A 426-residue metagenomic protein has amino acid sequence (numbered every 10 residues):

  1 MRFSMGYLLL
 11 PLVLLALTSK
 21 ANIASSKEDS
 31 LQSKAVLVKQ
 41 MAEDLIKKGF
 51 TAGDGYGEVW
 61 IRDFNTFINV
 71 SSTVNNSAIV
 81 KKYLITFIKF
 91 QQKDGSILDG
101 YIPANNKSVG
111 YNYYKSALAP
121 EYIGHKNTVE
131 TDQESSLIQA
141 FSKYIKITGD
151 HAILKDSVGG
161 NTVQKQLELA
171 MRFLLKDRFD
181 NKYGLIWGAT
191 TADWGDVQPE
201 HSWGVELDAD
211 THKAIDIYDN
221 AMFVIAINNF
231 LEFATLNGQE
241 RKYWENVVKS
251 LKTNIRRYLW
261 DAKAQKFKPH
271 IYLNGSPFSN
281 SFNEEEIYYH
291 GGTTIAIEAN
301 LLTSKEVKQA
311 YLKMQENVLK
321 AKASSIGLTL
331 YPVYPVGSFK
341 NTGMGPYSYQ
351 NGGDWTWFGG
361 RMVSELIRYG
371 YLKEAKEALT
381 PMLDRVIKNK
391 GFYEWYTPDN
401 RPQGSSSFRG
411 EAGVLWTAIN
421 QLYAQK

Functional and structural regions predicted by a protein language model:
M1-S26: Bacterial Sec-dependent N-terminal signal peptides
I23-E43, V59-W60, I97-G100, L175 (+6 more regions): Catalytic cores of carbohydrate-active enzymes
A24, K47-T66, S72-V74, A119-D132 (+5 more regions): Solvent-exposed loop and edge beta-strand segments that line ligand/cofactor-binding and catalytic clefts
D54, I153-S157, G238-E245: Short, surface-exposed loop/turn segments at secondary-structure junctions
E58-I85, F90-I186, I217-A221, G353-V363 (+3 more regions): Aromatic-rich carbohydrate-recognition surfaces in CAZymes
I68, N228-L231, I297, V363-I367: Amphipathic alpha-helical segments within well-ordered protein domains
K182-D210, P269: Short, flexible helix-coil linker/hinge segments at the edges of structured domains or between repeats
S250-N254, N300-K308, N317, A321 (+1 more regions): Long, repeat-rich segments with strong aromatic
